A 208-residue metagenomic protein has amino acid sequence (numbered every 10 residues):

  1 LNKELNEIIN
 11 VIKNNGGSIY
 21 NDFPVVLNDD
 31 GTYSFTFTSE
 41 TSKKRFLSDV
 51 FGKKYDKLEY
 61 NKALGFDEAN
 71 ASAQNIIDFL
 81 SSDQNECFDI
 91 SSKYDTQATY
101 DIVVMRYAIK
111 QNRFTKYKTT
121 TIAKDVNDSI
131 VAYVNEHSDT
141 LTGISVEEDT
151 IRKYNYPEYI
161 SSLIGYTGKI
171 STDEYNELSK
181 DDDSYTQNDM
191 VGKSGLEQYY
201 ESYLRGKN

Functional and structural regions predicted by a protein language model:
L1-N208: Membrane-proximal periplasmic segments of bacterial cell-envelope enzymes, especially penicillin-binding proteins
